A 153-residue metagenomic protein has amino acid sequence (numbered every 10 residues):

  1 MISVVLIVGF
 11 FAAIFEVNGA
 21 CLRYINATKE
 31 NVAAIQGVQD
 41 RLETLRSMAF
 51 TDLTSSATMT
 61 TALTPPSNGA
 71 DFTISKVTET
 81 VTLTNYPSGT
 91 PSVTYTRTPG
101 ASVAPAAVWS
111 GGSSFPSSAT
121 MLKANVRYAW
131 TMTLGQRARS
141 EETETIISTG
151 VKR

Functional and structural regions predicted by a protein language model:
I2-Q39, M48: Aliphatic-rich helix starts adjacent to a transmembrane/signal segment
T28-R153: Low-complexity, Gly/Pro-rich coil/beta segments used as flexible assembly/activation regions
